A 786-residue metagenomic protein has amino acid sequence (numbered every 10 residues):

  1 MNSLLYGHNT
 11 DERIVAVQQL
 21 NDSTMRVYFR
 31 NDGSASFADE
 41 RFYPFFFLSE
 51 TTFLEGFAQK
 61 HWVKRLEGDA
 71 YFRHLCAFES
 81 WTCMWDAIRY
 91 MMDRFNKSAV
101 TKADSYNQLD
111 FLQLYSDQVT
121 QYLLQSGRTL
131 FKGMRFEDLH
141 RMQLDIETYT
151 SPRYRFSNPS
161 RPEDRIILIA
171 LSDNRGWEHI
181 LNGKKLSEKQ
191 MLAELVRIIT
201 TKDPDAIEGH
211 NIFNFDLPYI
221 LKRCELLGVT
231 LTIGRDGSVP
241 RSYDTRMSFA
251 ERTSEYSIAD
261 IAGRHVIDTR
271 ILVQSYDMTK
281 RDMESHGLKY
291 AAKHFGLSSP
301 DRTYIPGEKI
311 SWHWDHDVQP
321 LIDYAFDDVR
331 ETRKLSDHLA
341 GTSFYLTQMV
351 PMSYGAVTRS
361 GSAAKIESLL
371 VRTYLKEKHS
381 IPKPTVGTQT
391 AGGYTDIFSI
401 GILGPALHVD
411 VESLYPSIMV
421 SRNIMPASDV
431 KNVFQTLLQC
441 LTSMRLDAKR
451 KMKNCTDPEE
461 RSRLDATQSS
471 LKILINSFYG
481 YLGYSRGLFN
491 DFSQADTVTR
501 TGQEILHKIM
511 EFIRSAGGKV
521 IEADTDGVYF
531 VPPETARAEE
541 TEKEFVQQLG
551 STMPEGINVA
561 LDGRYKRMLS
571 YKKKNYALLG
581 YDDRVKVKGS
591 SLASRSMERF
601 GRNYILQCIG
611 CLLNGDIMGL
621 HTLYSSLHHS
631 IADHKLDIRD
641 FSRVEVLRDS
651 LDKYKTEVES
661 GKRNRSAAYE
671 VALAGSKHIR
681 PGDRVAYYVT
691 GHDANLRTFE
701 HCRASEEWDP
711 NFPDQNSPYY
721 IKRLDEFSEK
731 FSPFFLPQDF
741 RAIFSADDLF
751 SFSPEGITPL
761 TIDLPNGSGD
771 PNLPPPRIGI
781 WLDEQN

Functional and structural regions predicted by a protein language model:
M1-A206, V229, F326-D327, E331-V350 (+6 more regions): DnaQ-like (DEDDh/DEDDy) 3′-5′ exonuclease domain used for proofreading and 3′-end trimming on nucleic acids
I180-L181, L186, D203, I207 (+2 more regions): Active-site-proximal helix-loop-helix substrate-binding element of RNase H-like nuclease domains
S187-I199, A292-T303, T467-Y479, G502-G518 (+1 more regions): Structured alpha-helical segments in the cores of large, soluble enzyme domains
D205-I212, I521, Y529: Short glycine-rich phosphate-binding loop at a beta-alpha junction
E308-S413, S417-R422, E460-E504, K508-F512 (+3 more regions): Common nucleic-acid-contacting/processivity interface regions adjacent to the catalytic cores of nucleic-acid enzymes
R445, G517-P532: Catalytic palm active-site di-aspartate
V528-K543: Catalytic palm subdomain of template-directed nucleic-acid polymerases, centered on the conserved carboxylate motif
E540-N786: C-terminal, non-catalytic extensions of nucleic-acid polymerases
